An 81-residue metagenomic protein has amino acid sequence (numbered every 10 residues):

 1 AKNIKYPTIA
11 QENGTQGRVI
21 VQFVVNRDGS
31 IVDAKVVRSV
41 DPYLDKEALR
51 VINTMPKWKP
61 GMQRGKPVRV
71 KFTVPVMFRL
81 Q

Functional and structural regions predicted by a protein language model:
A1-V21, E47-Q81: Short proline/glycine- and basic residue-enriched helix-capping loop/turn segments at helix->loop/beta transitions
I20, V24, K35: Conserved beta-strand segments that form the floor/walls of ligand-binding pockets within enzyme and binding domains
V24-D28, S39, Q81: Solvent-exposed coil/turn segments that connect beta secondary-structure elements in extracytoplasmic/periplasmic
N26, I31, M62: Short, acidic, Ser/Thr-enriched surface-loop or helix-capping motifs
V37-R38, V74: A generic structural motif
R38-L44: A short acidic/small-residue loop/turn micro-motif
